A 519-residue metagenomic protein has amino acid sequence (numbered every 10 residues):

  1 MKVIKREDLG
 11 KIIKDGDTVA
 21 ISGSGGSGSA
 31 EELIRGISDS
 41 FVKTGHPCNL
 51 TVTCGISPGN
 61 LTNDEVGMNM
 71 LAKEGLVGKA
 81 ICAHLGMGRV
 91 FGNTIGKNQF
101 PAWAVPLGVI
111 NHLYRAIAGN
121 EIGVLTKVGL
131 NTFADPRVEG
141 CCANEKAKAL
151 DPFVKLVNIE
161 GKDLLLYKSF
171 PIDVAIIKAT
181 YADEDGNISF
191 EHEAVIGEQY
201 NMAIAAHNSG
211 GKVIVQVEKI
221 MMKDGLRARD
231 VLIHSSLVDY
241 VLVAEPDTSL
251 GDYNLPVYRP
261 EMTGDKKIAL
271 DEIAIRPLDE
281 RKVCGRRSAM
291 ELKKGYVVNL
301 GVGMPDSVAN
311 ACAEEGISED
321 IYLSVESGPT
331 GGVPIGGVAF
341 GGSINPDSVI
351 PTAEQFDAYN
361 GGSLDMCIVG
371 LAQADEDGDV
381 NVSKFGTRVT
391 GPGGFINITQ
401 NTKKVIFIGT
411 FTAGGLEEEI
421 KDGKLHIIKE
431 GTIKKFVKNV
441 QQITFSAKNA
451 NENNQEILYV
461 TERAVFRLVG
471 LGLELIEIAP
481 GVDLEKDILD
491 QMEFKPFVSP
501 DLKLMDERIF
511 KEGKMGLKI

Functional and structural regions predicted by a protein language model:
K2-K11, G25-F41, I56-A72, L76-A269 (+1 more regions): Conserved phosphate- and dinucleotide-binding cores of soluble alpha/beta proteins, encompassing both enzyme active
K5-T18, F170, V283, R287-V297: Glycine-rich phosphate/diphosphate-binding loops that line cofactor/substrate pockets in enzymes
D17, H46-L50, G78, G295-Y296: Nucleotide donor/acceptor-binding cores
T18-G23, T51-G55: Short glycine-rich or small-residue beta-strand-to-loop segments that form or flank ligand, phosphate, metal/Fe-S
D39-C48, E74-V77, E315-I321: Conserved S-adenosyl-L-methionine
C48, A274-P277, K282, R286-K293 (+2 more regions): Glycine-rich phosphate/ribose-binding loops and adjacent secondary-structure elements that form binding surfaces
L50-V52, V213, V298, L323 (+1 more regions): Hydrophobic/aromatic residues located in beta-strands of well-ordered beta-sheets within soluble catalytic
N187, K267-E280, R287-N299, M304 (+3 more regions): Glycine-rich phosphate/diphosphate-binding loops and the adjacent beta-loop-alpha structural elements that coordinate
